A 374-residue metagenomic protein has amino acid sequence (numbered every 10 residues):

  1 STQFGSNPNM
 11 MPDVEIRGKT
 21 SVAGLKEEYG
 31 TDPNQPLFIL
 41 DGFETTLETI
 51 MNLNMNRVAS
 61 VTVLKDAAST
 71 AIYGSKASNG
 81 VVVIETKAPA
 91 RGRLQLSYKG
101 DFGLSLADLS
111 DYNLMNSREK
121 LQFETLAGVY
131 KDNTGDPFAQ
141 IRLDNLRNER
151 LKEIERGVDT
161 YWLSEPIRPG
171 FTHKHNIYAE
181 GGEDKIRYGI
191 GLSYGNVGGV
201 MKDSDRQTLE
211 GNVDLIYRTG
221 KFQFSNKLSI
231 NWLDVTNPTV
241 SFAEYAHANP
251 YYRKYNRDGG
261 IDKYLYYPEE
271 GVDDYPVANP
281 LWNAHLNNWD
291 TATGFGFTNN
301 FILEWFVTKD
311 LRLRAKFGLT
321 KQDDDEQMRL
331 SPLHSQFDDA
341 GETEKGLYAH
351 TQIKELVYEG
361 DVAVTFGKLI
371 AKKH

Functional and structural regions predicted by a protein language model:
S1, M10-K19, M51, S69: Acidic, small-polar-rich N-terminal luminal/periplasmic segments of exported/outer-membrane proteins
S1, V61-T62, V82-I84: Non-catalytic regulatory/gating segments with a bias toward low-complexity or hydrophobic composition
F4-E15, V22-D32, P36, G80 (+4 more regions): Residues embedded in well-ordered regular secondary structure
D13, V81-V83, K174-N176, E210-N212 (+4 more regions): Membrane-embedded beta-strand positions in outer-membrane beta-barrel channels/transporters
E28-G30, P36, D41-A67: Short acidic/polar hinge/loop motifs at secondary-structure boundaries that mediate gating or recognition
A107-L109, E153-S193, V197-S204, E210-A278 (+4 more regions): Flexible loop and strand-edge segments within Gram-negative outer membrane beta-barrel domains
R206, V213-L215, G294, F306-L313 (+1 more regions): A conserved hydrophobic secondary-structure block that centers on an alpha-helix together with its immediately flanking
